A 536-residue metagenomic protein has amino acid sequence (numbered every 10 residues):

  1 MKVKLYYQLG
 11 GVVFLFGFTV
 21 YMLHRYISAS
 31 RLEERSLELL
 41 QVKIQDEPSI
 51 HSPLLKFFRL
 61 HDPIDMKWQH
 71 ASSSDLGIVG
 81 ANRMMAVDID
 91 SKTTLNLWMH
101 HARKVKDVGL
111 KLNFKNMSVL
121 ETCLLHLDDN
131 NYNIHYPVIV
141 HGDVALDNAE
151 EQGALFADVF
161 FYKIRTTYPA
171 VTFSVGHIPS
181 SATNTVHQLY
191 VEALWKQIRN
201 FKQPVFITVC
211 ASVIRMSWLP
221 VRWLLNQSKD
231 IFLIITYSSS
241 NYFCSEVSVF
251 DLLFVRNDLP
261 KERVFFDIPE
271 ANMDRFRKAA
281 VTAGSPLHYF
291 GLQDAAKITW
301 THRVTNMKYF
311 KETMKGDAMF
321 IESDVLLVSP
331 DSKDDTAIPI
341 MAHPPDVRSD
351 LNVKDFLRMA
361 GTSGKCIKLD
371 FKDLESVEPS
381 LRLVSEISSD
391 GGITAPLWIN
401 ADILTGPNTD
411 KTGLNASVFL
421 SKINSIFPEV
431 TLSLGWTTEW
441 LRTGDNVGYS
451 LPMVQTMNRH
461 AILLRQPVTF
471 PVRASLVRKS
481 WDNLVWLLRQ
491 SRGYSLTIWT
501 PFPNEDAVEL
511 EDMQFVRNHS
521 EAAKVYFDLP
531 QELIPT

Functional and structural regions predicted by a protein language model:
K2-T536: Phosphate-group recognition and catalysis centered on beta-loop-alpha active-site segments
